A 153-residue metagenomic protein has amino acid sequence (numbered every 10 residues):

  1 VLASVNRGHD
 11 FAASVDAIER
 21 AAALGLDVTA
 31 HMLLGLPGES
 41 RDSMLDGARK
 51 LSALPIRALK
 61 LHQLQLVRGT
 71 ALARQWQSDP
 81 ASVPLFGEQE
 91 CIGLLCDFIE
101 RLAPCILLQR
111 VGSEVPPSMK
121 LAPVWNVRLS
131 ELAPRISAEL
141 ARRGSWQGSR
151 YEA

Functional and structural regions predicted by a protein language model:
V1-G25, L33-L54, A71-E90: Conserved non-cysteine loop/helix-boundary elements of the Radical SAM core domain that shape
L2, E19, A23-G25, P55 (+3 more regions): Residue-level signal for the start and early helices of compact helical domains
V28-L34, L61-Q63, R110-G112: A cross-domain feature marking catalytic cores of carbohydrate-active enzymes and several ubiquitous metabolic/repair
M32, G47-S52, K60, C96 (+1 more regions): Short, flexible coil/linker segments at or flanking structured domains
A58, Q65-A153: Auxiliary Fe-S-binding modules of radical SAM enzymes
